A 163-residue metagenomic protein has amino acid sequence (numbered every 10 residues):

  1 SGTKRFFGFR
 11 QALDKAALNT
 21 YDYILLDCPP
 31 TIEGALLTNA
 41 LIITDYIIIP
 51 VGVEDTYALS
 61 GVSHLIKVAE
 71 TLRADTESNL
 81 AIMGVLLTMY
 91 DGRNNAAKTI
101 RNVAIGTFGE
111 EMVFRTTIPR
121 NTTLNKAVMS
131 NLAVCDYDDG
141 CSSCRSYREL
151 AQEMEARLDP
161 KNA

Functional and structural regions predicted by a protein language model:
S1-T20, M129: P-loop/Walker-type NTP enzyme "switch/lid" segment
K4-G8, H64, A96, D139-S146: Soluble or luminal CAZymes and related metallo-dependent hydrolases
F9-L13, C28, L150, M154: Generic hydrophobic alpha-helical segments
D14, L18-T116: Conserved catalytic-core segment of NTP-binding enzymes
T116, R120, D139: Active-site donor-binding loop signature of nucleotide-sugar glycosyltransferases
R120-V128: Short, glycine-rich, amphipathic interfacial segments at transmembrane boundaries or analogous
A127-R145: C-terminal boundary of histidine-terminating zinc-finger modules
D139-N162: Histidine-centered active-site loop/cap adjacent to the catalytic His in serine esterases/O-acetyl transfer systems
